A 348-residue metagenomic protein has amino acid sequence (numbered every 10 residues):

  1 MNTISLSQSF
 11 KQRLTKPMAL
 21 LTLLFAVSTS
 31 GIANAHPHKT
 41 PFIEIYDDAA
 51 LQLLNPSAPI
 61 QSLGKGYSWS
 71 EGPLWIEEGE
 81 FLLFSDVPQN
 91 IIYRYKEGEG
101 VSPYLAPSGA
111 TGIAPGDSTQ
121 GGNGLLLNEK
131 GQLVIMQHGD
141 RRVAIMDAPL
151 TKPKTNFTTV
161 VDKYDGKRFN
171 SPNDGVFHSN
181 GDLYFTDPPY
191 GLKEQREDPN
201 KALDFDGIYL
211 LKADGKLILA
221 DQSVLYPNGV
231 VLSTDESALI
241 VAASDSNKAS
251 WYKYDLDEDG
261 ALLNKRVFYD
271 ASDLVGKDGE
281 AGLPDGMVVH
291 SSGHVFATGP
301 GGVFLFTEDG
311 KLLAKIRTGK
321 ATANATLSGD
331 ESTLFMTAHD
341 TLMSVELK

Functional and structural regions predicted by a protein language model:
M1-N2, E258: Accessible peptide chain termini
N2-L20: Bacterial N-terminal signal peptides that target proteins for export
S5, S9-F10, L24-F25, P73 (+2 more regions): Short, isolated positions within intrinsically disordered regulatory regions of eukaryotic proteins
L6-F10, T29-G31, T234: Compositionally biased regions
M18-T29: Bacterial N-terminal signal peptides
N34-K348: Sequence-structural signature of mature extracellular/luminal beta-sheet repeat domains, prominently beta-propellers
